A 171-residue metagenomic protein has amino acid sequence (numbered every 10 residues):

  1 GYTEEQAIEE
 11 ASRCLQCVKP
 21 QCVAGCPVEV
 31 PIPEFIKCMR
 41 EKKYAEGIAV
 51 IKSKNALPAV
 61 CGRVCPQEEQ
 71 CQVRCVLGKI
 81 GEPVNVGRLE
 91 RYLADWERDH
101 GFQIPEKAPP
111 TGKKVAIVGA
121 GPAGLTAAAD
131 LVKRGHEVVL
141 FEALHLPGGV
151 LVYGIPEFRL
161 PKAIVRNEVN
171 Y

Functional and structural regions predicted by a protein language model:
G1-K114, K162: Ferredoxin-type iron-sulfur electron-transfer modules and their immediate structural context
E29-E41, A49-K52, K79, P83-G87 (+1 more regions): Beta1-alpha1 glycine-rich phosphate/pyrophosphate-binding loop at the start of Rossmann-like nucleotide-binding domains
A116-V118: Conserved beta-strand elements of the Class I
